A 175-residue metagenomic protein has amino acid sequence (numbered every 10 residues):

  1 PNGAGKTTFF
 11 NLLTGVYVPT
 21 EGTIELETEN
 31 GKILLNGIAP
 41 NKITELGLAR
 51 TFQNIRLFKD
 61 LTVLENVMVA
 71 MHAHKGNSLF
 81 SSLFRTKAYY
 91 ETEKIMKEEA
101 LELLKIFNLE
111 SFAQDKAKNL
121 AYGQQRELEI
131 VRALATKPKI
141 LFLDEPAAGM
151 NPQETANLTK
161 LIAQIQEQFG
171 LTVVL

Functional and structural regions predicted by a protein language model:
P1-L175: Glycine-rich phosphate-binding loops of nucleotide-dependent enzymes
